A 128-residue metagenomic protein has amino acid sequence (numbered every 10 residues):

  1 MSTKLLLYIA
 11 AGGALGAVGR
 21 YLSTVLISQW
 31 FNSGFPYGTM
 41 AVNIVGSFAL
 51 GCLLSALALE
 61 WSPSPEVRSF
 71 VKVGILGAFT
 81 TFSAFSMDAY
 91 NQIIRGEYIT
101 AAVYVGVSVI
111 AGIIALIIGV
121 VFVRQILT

Functional and structural regions predicted by a protein language model:
M1-T128: Membrane-interface helix-loop junctions in multi-pass transporters/channels
